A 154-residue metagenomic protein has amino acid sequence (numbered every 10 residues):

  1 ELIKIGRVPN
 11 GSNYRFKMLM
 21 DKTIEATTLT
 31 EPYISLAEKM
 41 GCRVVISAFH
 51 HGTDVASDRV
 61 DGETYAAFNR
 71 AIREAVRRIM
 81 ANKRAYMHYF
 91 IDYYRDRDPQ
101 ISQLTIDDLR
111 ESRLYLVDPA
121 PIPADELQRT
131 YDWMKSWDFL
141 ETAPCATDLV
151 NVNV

Functional and structural regions predicted by a protein language model:
E1-G11, D21-I24, L140-T147: A local structural motif
I3, R43, D58, P99 (+1 more regions): Residue-level marker of intrinsically disordered, low-complexity segments enriched for small/polar residues
V8-R95: Pocket-lining segment of extracytoplasmic ligand-binding domains
P9-S12, Q100, N153-V154: Short, mixed-charge aromatic SLiMs
T28, I46, Q100, A143-P144: A generic structural-conservation signal
A56-S57, P123, L149-V154: Helix N-cap / beta->alpha transition motif
G62-E141: Secondary-structure end/capping motifs
S112-V117, T147-V154: Extracellular/periplasmic juxtamembrane helices and adjacent flexible linkers that interface with membrane partners
